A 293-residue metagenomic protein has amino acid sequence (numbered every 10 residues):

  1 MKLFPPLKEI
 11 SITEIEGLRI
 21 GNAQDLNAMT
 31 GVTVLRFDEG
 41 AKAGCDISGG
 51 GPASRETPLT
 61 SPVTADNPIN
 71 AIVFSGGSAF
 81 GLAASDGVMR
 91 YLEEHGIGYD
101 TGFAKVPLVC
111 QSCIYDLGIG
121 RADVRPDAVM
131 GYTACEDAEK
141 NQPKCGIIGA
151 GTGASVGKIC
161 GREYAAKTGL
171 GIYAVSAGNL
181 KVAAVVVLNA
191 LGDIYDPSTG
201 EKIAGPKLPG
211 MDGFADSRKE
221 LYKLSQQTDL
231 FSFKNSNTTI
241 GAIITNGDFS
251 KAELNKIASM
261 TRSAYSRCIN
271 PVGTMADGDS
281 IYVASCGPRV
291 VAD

Functional and structural regions predicted by a protein language model:
K2-A79, A83, E94-D293: A structural signal for small-residue-enriched, beta-sheet-centric alpha/beta enzyme cores and oligomeric scaffold folds
D86-G87: Metal-associated gating/positioning segment near the N- to mid-region
R90-L92: Active-site-adjacent structural elements in enzyme catalytic domains
